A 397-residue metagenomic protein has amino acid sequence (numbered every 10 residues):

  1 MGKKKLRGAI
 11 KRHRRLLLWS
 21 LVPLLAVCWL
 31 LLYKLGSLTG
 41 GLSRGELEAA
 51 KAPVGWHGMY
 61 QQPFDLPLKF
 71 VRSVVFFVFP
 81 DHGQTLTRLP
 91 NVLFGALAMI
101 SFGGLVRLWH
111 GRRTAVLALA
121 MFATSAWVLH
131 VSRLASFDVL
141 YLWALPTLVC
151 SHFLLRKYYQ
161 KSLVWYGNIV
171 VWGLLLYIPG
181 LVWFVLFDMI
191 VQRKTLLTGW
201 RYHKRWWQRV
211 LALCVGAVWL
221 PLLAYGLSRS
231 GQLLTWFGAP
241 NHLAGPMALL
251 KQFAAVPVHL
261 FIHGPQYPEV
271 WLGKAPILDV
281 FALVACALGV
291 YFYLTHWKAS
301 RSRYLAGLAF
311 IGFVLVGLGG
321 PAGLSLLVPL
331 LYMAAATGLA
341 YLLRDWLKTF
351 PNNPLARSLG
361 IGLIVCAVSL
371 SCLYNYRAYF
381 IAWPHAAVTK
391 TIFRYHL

Functional and structural regions predicted by a protein language model:
M1-L32, L197-V215, G362: Start-transfer (signal-anchor) and selected internal transmembrane alpha helices of multi-pass inner/ER membrane
L30-L42, A49-G58, F70, V74 (+3 more regions): Transmembrane-lumen/periplasm boundary regions of multi-pass, lipid-linked membrane glycan transferases
L66, F70, P80-L97, V131 (+2 more regions): Loop-to-helix entry region of an early transmembrane alpha helix in multi-pass inner-membrane enzymes
L89-W109, T147, A287-F292: Transmembrane-helix motifs of polytopic, lipid-linked glycan transferases
N91, W127-Y141: Short acidic/glycine- and proline-prone juxtamembrane loop motifs at membrane-interface regions of multi-pass membrane
R107-R113, L148-G167, L174-L175: Membrane-interface transmembrane helices that cradle and orient dolichyl/undecaprenyl
V131-S132, D138, R303-F350: Hydrophobic/aromatic-rich transmembrane helices and adjacent perimembrane loops
L339-A378: Signature aromatic-anchored transmembrane alpha helix within multi-pass, membrane-resident enzymes that catalyze glycan
